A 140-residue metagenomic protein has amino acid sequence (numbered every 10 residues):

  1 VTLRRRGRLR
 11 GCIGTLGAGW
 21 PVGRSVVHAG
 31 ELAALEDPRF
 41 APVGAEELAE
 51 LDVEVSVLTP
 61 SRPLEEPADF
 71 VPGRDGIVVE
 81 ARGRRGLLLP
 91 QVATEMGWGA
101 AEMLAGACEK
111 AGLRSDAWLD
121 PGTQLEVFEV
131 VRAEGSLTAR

Functional and structural regions predicted by a protein language model:
V1-R140: Basic nucleic-acid-binding interfaces
